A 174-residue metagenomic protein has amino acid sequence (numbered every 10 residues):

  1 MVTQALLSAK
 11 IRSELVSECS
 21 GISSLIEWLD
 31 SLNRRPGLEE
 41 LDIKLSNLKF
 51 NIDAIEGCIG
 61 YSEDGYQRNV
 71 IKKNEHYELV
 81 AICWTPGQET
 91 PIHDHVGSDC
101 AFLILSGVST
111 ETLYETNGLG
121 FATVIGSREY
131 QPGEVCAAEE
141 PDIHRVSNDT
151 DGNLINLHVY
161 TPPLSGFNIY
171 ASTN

Functional and structural regions predicted by a protein language model:
M1-I52: N-terminal leader/capping segments at the start of a protein or of a new domain
G57-Q88: A short glycine-rich, His/Asp/Glu-containing loop-to-beta-strand
V80-H95, E139-P141: Conserved short histidine dyad/triad with adjacent acidic residue
P86, G97-N117: Glycine- and acidic-residue-biased ligand/ion/polar-headgroup-sensing regions
A101, D151-F167: A short hydrophobic beta-strand segment most commonly corresponding to one strand of the jelly-roll/cupin
T116-I143: Short acidic-glycine-tyrosine-enriched beta hairpin
V146-T150: Asparagine-centered strand-capping/turn motif at beta-strand->loop junctions
G166-N174: Extended, aromatic/histidine-rich regions of cofactor-dependent oxidoreductases associated with respiratory
